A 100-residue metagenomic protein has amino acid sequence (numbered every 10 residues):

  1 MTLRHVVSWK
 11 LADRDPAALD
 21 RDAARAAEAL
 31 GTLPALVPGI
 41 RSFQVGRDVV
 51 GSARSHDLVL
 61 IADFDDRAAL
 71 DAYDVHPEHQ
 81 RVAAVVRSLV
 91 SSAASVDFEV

Functional and structural regions predicted by a protein language model:
M1-D57, D65-A72, F98-V100: Short S/T/G/P-rich N-terminal loop/turn motif that feeds into the first structured element of a domain
F64-S95: C-terminal structural segments of small proteins and small subunits
